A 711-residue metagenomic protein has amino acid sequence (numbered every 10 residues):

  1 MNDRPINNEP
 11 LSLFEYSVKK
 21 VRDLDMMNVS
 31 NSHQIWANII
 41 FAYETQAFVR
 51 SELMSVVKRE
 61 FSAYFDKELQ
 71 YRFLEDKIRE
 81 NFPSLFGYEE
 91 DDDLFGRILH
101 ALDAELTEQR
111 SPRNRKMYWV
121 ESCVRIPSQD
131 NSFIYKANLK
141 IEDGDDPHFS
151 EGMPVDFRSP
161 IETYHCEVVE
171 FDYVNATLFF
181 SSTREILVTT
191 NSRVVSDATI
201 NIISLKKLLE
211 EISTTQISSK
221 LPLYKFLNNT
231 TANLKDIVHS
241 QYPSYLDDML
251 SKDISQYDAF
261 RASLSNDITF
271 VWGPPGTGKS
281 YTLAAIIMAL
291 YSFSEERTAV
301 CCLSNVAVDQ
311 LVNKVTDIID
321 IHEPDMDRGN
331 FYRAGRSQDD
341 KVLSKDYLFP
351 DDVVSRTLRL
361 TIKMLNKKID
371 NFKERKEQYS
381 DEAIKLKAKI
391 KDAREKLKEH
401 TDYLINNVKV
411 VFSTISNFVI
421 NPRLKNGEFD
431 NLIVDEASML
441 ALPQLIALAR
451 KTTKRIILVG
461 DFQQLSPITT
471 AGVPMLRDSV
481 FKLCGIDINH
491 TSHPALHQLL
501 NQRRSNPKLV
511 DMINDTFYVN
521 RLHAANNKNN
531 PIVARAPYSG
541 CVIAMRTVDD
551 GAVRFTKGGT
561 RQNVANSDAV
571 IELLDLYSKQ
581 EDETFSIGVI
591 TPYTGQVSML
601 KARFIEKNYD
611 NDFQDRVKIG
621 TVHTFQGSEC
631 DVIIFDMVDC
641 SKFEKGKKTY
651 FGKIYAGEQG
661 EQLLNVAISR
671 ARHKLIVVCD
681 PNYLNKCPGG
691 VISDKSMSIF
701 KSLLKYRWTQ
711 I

Functional and structural regions predicted by a protein language model:
M1-N81, E89-D92, R115, V120-D258 (+2 more regions): Pre-ATPase regulatory/linker segments immediately N-terminal to the P-loop/RecA-like helicase/translocase core
N31, W36, E44, F48-D66 (+7 more regions): Conserved helicase ATPase core
I78-R113: Extended boundary segments
F133-Y135, E151-M153, E162-Y164, V174-A176 (+10 more regions): Core residues of folded domains in eukaryotic genome-function proteins
D156-R158, E167, F179, F270 (+7 more regions): Beta-strand cores of modular interaction/reader domains in eukaryotic scaffold and signaling proteins, especially PDZ
F157-S159, T414, D636: Residue-level recognition of conserved beta-strand edge/terminus positions
Y224-L227, T231-F349, D392-E395, H400-H523 (+1 more regions): ASCE P-loop NTPase helicase motor core
F293, S416-I711: Conserved helicase motor core of SF1/SF2 NTP-dependent helicases
